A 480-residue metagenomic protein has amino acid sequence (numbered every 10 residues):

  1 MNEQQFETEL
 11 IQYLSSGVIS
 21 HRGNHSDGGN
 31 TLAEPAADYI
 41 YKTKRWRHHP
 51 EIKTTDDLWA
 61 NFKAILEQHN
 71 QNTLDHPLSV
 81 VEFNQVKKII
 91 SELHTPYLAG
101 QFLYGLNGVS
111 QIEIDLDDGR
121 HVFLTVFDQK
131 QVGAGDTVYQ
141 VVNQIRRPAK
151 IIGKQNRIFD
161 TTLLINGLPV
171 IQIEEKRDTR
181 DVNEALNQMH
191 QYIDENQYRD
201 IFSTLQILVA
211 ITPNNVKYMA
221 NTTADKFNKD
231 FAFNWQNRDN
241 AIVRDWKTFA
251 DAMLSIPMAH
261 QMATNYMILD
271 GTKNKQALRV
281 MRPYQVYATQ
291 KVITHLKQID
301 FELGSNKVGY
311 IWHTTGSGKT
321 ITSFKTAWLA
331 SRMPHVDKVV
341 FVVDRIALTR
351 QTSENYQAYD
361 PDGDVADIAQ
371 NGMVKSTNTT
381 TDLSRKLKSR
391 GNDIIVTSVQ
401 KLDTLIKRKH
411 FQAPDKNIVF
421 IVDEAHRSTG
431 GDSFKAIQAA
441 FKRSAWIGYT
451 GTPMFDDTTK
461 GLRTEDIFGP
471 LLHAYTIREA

Functional and structural regions predicted by a protein language model:
M1-K338, A347, Q351-G363, R390-G391 (+2 more regions): ATP-dependent helicase/translocase motor core
V182-A185, A220, D403-K409, A413-A480: Signature of the SF2 helicase/ATPase Hel1-core->accessory helical subdomain module
L208-I211, I395-S398, A445-T450: Structural recognition of the conserved hydrophobic beta-strand(s) that form the central parallel beta-sheet of P-loop
I211-T212, V343, V422, T450: Short beta-strand/turn micro-motifs composed of small residues that flank or help shape donor/cofactor-binding pockets
K338, S353, D360-S384: Conserved RecA-like helicase motor-core motifs
F341, I395-T397, F420: Hydrophobic positions in the central parallel beta-sheet of the AAA+
N378-I395, F411-Q412: Conserved motor-coupling elements within RecA-like helicase/translocase cores
N392-R408: Conserved helicase/translocase P-loop NTPase motor core
